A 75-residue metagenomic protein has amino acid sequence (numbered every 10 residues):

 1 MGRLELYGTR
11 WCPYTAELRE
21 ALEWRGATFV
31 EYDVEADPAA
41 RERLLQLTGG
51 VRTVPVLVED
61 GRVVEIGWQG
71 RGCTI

Functional and structural regions predicted by a protein language model:
M1-T28: Local sequence-structure signature of Cys/Sec-based thiol-disulfide redox active-site neighborhoods
E5, E31, E65: Acidic-residue sensor for enzyme active/binding pockets
Y7, E35, G67: Anionic group-transfer/hydrolysis microenvironments
P13-A16, A39, G67: Residues that form or flank phosphate/diphosphate-binding pockets in enzymes that use nucleotide phosphates
L22, T48, G72-T74: Alpha-helix C-terminal capping segments
D33-V51, R62: Thioredoxin-like thiol-disulfide oxidoreductase module
E59-I75: Non-catalytic, surface beta->alpha helical segment in thiol-disulfide oxidoreductase systems
